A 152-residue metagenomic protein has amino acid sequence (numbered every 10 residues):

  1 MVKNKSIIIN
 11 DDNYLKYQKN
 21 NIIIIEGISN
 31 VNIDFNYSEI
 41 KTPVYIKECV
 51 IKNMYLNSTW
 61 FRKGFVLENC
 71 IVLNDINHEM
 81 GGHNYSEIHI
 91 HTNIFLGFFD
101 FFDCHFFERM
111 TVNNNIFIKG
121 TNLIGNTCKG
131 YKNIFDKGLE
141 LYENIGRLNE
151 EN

Functional and structural regions predicted by a protein language model:
N4-N152: Tandem repeat scaffolds
